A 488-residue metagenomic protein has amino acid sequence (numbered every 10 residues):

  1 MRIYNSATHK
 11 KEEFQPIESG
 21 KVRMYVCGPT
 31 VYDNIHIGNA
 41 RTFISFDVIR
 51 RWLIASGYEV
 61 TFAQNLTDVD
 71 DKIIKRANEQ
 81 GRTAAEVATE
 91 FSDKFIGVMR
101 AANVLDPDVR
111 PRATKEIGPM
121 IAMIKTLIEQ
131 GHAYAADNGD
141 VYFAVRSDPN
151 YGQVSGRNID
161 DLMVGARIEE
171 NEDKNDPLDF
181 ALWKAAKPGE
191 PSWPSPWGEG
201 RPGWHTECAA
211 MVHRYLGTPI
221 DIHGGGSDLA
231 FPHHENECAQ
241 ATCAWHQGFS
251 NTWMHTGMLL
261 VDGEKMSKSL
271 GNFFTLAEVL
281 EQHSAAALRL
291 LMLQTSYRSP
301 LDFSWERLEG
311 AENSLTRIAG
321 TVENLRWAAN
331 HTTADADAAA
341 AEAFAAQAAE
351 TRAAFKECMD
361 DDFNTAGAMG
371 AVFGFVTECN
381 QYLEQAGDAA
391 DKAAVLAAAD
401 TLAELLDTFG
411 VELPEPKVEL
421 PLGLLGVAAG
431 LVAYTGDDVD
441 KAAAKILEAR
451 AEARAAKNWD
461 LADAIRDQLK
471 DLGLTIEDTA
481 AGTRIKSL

Functional and structural regions predicted by a protein language model:
M1-Y32, D47, G118-A328: Alpha-helical recognition segments enriched in aromatics with Gly/Pro capping that present substrate-recognition
T8-K11, I17-L105, G482-I485: N-terminal, positively charged nucleic-acid-binding surface of large information/translation enzymes
I54, R100, I128-E129, M254 (+1 more regions): Alpha-helix C-terminal capping/helix-coil junction sites
Y58, H132, L474: Short phosphate-binding/catalytic loops that engage adenosine nucleotides
L66-D71, S92-F95, L105-M120, N138-S147: Short, glycine/charge-rich beta-strand/loop segments that flank catalytic centers and engage negatively charged groups
A77-A84, D108-T114, G198, G226: The substrate-binding groove and active-site-proximal loops of carbohydrate-active enzymes, especially glycoside
D106, A136-N138, D478-G482: Short Gly/Ser/Thr- and Asp/Glu-enriched loop/turn motifs at secondary-structure junctions
T275-L488: Structural preference for alpha-helix termini/caps and helix-kink/transition segments
